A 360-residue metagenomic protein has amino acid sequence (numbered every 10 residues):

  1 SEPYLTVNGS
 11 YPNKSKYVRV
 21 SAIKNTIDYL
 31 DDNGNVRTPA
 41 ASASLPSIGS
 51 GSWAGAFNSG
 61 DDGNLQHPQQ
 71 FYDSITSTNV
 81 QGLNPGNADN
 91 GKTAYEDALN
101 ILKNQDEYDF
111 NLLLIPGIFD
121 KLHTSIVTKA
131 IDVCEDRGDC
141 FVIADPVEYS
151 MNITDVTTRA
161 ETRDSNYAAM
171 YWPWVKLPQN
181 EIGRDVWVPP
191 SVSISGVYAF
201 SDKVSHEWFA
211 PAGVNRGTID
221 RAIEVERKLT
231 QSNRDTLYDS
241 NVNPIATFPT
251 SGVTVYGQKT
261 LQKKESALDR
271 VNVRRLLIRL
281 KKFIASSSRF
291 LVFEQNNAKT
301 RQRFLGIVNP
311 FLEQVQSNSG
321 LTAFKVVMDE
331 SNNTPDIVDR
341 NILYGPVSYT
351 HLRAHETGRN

Functional and structural regions predicted by a protein language model:
E2-R353, R359: Structured, hydrophobic secondary-structure cores that serve as assembly/anchoring elements
